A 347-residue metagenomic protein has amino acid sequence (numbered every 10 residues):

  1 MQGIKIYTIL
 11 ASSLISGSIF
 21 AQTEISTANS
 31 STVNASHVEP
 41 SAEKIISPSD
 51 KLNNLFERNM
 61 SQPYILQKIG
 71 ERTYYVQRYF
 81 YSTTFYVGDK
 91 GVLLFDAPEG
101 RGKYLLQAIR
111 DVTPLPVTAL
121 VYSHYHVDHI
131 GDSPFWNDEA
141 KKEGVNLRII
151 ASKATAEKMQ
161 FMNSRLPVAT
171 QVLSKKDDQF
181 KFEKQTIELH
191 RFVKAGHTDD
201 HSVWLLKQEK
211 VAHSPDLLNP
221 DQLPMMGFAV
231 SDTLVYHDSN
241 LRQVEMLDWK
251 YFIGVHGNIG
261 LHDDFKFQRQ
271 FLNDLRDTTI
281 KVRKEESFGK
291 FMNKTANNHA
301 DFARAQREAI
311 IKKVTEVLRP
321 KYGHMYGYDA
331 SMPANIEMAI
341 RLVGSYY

Functional and structural regions predicted by a protein language model:
F20-K90: Zn-dependent metallo-beta-lactamase
Q62-A108, V203-P215: Conserved beta-strand hairpin/beta-sheet module of binuclear metal-dependent hydrolase folds, prominently
F95-A97, T118-H126, I150-K153, A212-D216 (+1 more regions): Active-site neighborhood of phospho(di)ester-bond hydrolases with catalytic His/Asp-centered motifs
R110-K181: Active-site HxH/HxHxD metal-binding segment of metal-dependent hydrolases
K153-D200, K207-Q208, D238-Q243: Metallo-beta-lactamase
V235-A300: Divalent-metal (often Zn2+) His-rich catalytic cores of metallo-beta-lactamase-fold enzymes
F291-Y347: C-terminal regulatory/interaction regions
